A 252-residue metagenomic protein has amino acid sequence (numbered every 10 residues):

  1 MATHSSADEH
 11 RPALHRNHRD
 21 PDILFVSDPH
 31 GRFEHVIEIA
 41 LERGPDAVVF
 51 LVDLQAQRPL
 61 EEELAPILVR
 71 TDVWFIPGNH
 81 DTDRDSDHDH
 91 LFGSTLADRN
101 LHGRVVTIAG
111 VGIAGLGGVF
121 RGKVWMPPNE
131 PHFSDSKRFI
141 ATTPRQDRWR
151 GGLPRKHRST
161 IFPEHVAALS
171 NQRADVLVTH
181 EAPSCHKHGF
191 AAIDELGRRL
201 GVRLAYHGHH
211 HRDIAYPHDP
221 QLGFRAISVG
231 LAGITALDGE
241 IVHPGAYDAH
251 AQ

Functional and structural regions predicted by a protein language model:
M1-P66, D83, N171-R173: N-terminal active-site segment of His-dependent metallophosphoesterases
R16-D20, E38, V106-A109, R198 (+1 more regions): Binuclear metal-dependent phosphoesterase catalytic core
H18, E34, G152-G201: Active-site-proximal segments of metal-dependent phosphoesterases and phosphodiesterases across multiple
F25-D28, V48-D53, V73-H80, N100-H102 (+4 more regions): Active-site neighborhood of phospho(di)ester-bond hydrolases with catalytic His/Asp-centered motifs
H30-V36, Q55-L60, N79-D87, T107 (+4 more regions): Active-site environment of divalent metal-dependent phosphoester hydrolases
E42-R43, L64-T71, L196-G201, P220-Q221: Short, conserved loop/helix-junction motifs that constitute active-site signature segments in enzyme catalytic cores
D83-R104: Glycine/small-residue-rich loop that forms an oxyanion/phosphate-binding "nest" at active or ligand-binding sites
V111-V178: Active-site-proximal loop/helix segment associated with metal-binding centers of metalloenzymes
